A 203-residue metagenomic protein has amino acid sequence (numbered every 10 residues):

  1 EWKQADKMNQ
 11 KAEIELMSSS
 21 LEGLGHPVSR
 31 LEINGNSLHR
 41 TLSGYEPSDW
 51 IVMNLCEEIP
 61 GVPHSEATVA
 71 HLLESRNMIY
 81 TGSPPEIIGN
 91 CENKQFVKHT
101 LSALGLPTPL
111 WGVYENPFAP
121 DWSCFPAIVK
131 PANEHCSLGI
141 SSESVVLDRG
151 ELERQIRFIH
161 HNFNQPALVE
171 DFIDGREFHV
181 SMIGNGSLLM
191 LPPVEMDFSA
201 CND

Functional and structural regions predicted by a protein language model:
E1-I79, E86, N90-E92, F96 (+1 more regions): ATP-binding N-terminal substructure of ATP-dependent carboxylate-amine bond-forming enzymes
V28, I79-Y80, T108, A127: Hydrophobic beta-strand scaffold residues
E46-D49, H71, V97-S102, A127-I128 (+2 more regions): Short, hinge-like loop/turn segments at secondary-structure boundaries
P85-I88, L101-S102, G139-L147: Flexible, glycine/proline-enriched loop segments at strand-loop-helix junctions that form or flank small-ligand binding
S102-H135: Rossmann-like NAD(P)H-binding beta-loop-alpha module
A127-Q155, E177: Glycine-rich phosphate-binding loop of ATP-grasp-fold ATP-dependent ligases
R149-D203: Phosphate-binding site of ATP-dependent enzymes
